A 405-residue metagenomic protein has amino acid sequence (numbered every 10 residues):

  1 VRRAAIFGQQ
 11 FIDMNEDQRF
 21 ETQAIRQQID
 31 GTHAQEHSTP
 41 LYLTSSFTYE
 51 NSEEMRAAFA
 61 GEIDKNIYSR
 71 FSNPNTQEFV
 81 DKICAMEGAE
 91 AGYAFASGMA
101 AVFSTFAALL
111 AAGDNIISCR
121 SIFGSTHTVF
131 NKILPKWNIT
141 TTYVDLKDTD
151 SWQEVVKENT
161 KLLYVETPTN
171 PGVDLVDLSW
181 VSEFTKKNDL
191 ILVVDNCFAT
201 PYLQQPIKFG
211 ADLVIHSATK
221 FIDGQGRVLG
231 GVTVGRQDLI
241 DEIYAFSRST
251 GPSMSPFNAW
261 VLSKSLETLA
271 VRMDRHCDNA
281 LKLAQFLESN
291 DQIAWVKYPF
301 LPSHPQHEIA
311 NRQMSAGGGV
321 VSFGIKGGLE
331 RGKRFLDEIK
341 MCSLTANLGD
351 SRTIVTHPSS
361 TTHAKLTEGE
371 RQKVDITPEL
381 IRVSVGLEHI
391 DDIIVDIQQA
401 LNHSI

Functional and structural regions predicted by a protein language model:
R3, Q9-D13, N131-K132, T140 (+3 more regions): PLP-dependent enzyme catalytic core of the Aspartate aminotransferase-like
N15, E21-I29, A91-Q292, E308: Conserved PLP-enzyme active-site core in the AAT-like
N15-N73, D81: N-terminal "arm"/small-domain region of PLP-dependent enzymes with the aminotransferase-like
T48-S52, I240-D241, G328-R331, T362-H363 (+1 more regions): Short, acidic Gly/Pro/Ser/Thr-rich loop/turn segments
N51-A100, S125-K132: Conserved N-terminal alpha-helix of the aminotransferase class I/II PLP-enzyme fold
M86, L287-D291, I339: Acidic-histidine catalytic/liganding microenvironments
P168, C197-A199, L301, K326 (+1 more regions): Active-site beta-loop-alpha junctions enriched in small/polar residues
W295-I381, V385: Conserved C-terminal alpha-helix-loop-beta "cap" of PLP-dependent enzymes that closes/shapes the active-site mouth
